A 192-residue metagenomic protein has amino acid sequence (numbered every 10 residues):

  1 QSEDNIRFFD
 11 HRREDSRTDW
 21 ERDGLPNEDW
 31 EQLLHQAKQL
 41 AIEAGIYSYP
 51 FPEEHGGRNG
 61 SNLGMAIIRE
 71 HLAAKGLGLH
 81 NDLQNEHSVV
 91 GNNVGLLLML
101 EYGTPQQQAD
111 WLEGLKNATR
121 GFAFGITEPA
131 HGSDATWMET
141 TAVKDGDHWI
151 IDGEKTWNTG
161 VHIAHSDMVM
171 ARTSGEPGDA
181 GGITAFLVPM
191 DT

Functional and structural regions predicted by a protein language model:
Q1-V89, Q106-D110, G114-N117: Amphipathic, small/basic residue-rich leader segments at the start of a protein or domain
G56-G57, H131-S133, V161: Conserved, non-catalytic sequence blocks in retroelement Pol enzymes and Pol-derived host proteins
L83-Q106, G132: N-terminal glycine-rich flavin-associated loop
A118-I126: A short, Trp-centered hydrophobic/proline-enriched beta-strand micro-motif
P129-E139: Active-site-adjacent elements of ketosynthase-type condensing enzymes
A142-V143: A structural signal for short hydrophobic beta-strand segments in well-ordered beta-sheet cores
H148, D152-T192: A short core secondary-structure module
